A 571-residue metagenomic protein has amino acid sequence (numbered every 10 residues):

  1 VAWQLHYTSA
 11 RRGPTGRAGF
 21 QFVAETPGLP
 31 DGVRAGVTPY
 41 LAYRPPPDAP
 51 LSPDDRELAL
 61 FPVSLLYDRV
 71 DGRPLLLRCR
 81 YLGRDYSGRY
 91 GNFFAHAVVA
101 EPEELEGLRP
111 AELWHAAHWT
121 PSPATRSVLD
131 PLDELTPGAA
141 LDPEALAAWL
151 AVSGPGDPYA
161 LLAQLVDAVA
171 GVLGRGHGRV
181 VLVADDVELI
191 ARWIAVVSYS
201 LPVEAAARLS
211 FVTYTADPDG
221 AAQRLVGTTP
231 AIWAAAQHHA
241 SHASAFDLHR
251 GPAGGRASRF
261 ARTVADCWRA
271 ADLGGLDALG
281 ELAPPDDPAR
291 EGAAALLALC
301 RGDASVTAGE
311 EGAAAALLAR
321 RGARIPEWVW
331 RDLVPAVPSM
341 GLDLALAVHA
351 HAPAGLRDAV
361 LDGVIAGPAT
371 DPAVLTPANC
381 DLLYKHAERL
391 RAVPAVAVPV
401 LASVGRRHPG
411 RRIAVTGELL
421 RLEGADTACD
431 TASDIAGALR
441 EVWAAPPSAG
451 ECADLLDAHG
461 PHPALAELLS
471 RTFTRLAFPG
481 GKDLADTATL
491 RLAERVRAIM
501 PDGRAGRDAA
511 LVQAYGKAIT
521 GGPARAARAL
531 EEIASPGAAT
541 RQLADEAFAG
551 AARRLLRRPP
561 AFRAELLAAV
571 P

Functional and structural regions predicted by a protein language model:
V1, V181, D185, A253-P571: Alpha-helical structural signal with a strong bias for long, charge-/Ser/Thr/Gly-rich, low-complexity C-terminal tracts
V1-L346, H351-D358, P463, P523: N-terminal module detector in large eukaryotic regulators
